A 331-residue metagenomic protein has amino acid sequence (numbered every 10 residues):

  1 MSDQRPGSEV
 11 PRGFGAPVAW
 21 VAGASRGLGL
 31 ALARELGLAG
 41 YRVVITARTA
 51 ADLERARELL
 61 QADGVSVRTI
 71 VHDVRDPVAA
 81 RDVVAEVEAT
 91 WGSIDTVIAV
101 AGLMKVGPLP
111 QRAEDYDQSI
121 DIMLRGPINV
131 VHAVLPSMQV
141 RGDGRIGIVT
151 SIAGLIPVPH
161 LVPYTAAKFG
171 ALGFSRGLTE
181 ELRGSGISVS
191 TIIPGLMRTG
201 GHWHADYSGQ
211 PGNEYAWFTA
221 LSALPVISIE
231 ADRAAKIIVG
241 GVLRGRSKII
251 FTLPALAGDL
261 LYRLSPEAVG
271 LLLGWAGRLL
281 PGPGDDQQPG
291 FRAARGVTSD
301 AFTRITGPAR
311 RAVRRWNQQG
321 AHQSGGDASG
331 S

Functional and structural regions predicted by a protein language model:
G23-R26: Conserved glycine-rich cofactor-binding loop
Y41-R55: Conserved glycine-rich Rossmann-like NAD(P)H-binding loop of the short-chain dehydrogenase/reductase
V71-D82: The beta1-alpha1 cofactor-binding region of Rossmann-like NAD(H)/NADP(H)-dependent oxidoreductases
L103-D117, H160-P163: Conserved mid-core segment of classical short-chain dehydrogenase/reductases
V131, A167: Active-site helix of classical SDR
S151: Residue(s) in the substrate-gating loop at a strand-loop-helix junction that position the organic substrate next
G184-L256, R263, A268-L280: SDR active-site lid
